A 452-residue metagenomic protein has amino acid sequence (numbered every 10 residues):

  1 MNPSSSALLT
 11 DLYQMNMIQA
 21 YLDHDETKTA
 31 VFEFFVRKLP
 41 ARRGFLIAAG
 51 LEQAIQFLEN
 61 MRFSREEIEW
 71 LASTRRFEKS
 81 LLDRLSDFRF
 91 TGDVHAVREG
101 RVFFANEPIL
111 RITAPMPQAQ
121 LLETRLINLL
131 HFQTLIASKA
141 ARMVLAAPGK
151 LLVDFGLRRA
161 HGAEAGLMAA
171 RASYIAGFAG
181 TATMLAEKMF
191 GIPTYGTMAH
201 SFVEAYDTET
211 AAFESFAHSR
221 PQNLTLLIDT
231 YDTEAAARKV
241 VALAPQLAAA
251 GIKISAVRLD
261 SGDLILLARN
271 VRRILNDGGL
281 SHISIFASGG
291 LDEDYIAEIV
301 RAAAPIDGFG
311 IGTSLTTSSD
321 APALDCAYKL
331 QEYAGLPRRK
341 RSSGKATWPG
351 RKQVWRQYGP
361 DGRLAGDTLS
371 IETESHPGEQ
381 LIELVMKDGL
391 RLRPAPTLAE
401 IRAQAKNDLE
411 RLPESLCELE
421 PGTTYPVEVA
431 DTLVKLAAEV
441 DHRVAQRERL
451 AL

Functional and structural regions predicted by a protein language model:
M1-Q222, Y328-L452: Ordered alpha/beta subdomains of enzyme catalytic regions
S201-G362: Glycine-rich phosphate/ribose-binding loops and adjacent secondary-structure elements that form binding surfaces
